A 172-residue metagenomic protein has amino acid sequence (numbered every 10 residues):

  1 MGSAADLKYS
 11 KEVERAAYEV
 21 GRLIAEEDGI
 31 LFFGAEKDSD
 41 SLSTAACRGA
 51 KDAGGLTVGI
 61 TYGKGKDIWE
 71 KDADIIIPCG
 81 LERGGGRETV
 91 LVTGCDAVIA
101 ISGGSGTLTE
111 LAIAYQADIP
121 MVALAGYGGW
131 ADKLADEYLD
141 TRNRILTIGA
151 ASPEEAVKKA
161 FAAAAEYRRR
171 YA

Functional and structural regions predicted by a protein language model:
M1-K11, L23-I30: Generic N-terminal amphipathic, Lys/Arg-enriched alpha-helix
G2, Y9, G80, G85-A156: C-terminal binding/interaction regions
A4-A5, D38, K64, G128: Short, glycine/serine-rich, charged loops/turns that create anion-binding and catalytic segments at active sites
Y9-E14, T44-A45: Short, glycine/acidic-enriched capping/hinge loops at junctions between secondary-structure elements
Y18, E26-D28, F33-A112: Acidic/glycine-enriched connector segments
Y18-G21, P153-K158: Short, amphipathic alpha-helical "lid/cap" segments that border enzyme active or binding sites
A160-Y171: Short, hydrophobic alpha-helical segments
